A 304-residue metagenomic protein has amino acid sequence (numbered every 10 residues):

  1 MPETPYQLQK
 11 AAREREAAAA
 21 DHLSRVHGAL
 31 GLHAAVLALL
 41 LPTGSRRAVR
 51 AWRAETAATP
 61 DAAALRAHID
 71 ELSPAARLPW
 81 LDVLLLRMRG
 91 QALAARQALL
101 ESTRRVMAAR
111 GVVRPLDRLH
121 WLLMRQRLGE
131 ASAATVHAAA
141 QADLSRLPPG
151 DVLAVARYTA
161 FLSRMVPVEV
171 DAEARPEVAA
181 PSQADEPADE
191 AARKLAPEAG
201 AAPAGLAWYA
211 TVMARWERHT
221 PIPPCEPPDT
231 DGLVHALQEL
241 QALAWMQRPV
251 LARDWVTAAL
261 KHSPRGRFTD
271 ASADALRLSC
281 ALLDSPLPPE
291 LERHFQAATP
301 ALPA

Functional and structural regions predicted by a protein language model:
M1-A108, P115-A304: Small-residue-enriched hydrophobic alpha-helices in membranes
